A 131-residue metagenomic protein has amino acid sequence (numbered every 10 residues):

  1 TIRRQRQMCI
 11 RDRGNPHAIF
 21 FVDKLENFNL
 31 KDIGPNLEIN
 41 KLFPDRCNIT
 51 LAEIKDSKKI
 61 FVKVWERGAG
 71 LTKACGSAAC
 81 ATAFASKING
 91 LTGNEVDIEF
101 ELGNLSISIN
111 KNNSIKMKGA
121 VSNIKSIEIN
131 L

Functional and structural regions predicted by a protein language model:
T1-I10: Single conserved hydrophobic/aromatic residue that forms the stacking wall/gate of nucleotide- or nucleobase-binding
R11-N27: Active-site rim beta-loop-alpha module in soluble metabolic enzymes
G14, A52, G76, M117: Residue-level signal for inorganic ion chemistry
P16, A78-C80, V121: Gly/Ser/Thr-rich beta-alpha loop segments that engage phosphate groups in nucleotides
H17-I19, I33-W65, N104-S108: Conserved phosphate-donor
E26-N27, G68-G70, S114, N123-I124: Short, surface-exposed beta-strand-loop junctions and turns on beta-sheet-rich folds
K63-K87: Glycine/serine-rich anion-binding loops at beta->alpha junctions that coordinate negatively charged ligand groups
A85-L131: Conserved glycine-rich phosphate/nucleotide-binding loop and adjacent Mg2+-coordinating catalytic segment
